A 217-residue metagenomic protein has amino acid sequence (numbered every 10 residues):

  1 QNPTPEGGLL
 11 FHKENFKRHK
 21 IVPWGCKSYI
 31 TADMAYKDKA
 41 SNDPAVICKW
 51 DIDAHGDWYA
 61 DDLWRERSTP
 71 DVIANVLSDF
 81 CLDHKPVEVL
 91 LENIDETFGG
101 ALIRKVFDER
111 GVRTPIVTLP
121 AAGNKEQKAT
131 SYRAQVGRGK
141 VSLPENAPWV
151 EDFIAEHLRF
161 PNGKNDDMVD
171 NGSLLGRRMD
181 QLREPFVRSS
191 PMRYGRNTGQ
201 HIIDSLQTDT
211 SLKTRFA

Functional and structural regions predicted by a protein language model:
Q1-M34: ATPase catalytic-site recognition across NTP-hydrolyzing enzymes
G8, G176-A217: Acidic two-metal-ion nuclease catalytic site recognized across multiple nuclease folds, prominently DnaQ/RNase D-T
A32-A45: An active-site-proximal beta-strand-loop segment
M34, N93-E96, M168: Generic detector of well-ordered alpha-helical packing
V46-C48, D53-F160, S211-A217: Mg2+-dependent endonuclease catalytic cores in nucleic-acid-processing enzymes, primarily RNase H-like
K164-N165: Short glycine/threonine-rich catalytic loop with a Thr-x-Gly-x-Asp
